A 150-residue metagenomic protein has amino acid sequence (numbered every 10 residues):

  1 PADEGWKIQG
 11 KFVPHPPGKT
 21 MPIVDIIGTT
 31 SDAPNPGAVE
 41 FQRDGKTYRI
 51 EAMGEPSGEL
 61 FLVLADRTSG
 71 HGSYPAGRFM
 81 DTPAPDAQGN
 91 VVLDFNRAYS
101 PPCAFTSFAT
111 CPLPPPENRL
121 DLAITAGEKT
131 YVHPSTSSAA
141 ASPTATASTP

Functional and structural regions predicted by a protein language model:
P1-T30: Surface-exposed beta-loop interaction hotspot
E4, G37, G58, A76 (+2 more regions): Residues that flank catalytic or metal-binding motifs in active/ligand-binding sites
E4-W6, L60, G89-V91: Generic beta-strand structural signal
F12, Q42-G45, G54, P85 (+1 more regions): Well-ordered beta-sheet/strand-loop patches within structured domains
F12-P14, R43-G45, D66, R97-Y99: Beta-strand elements of well-folded, non-transmembrane domains
I23-P75: Mid-length scaffold segments of soluble, non-membrane domains
R67-G72, D81-P85, N90-V92, N96-P150: Extended, aromatic/histidine-rich regions of cofactor-dependent oxidoreductases associated with respiratory
